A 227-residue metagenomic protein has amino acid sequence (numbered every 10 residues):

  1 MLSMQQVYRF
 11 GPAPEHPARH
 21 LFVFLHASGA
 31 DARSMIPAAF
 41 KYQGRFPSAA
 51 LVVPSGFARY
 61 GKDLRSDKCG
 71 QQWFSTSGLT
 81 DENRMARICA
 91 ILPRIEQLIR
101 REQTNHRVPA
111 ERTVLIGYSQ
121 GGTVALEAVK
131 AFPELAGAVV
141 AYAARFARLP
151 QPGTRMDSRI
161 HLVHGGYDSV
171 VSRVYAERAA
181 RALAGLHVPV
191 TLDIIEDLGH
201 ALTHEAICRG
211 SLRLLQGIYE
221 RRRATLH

Functional and structural regions predicted by a protein language model:
L2-V108: Serine-hydrolase catalytic machinery in alpha/beta-hydrolase-like enzymes
S34, S169-Y175: Conserved alpha/beta-hydrolase "acid-adjacent" motif
R107-G117: Alpha/beta-hydrolase fold nucleophile elbow
L115-G117, Y142, V163: Short beta-strand immediately N-terminal to the catalytic nucleophile in serine-hydrolase-like folds
I116-G121, A125: Gly/Ala-rich beta-loop-alpha elbow adjacent to hydrolase catalytic centers
E134-F146: A conserved short beta-strand
H161-H164, D168: Short beta-strand/loop motif that positions the catalytic acidic residue of the alpha/beta-hydrolase fold
V174-H227: C-terminal catalytic histidine-bearing segment of alpha/beta-hydrolase fold enzymes
